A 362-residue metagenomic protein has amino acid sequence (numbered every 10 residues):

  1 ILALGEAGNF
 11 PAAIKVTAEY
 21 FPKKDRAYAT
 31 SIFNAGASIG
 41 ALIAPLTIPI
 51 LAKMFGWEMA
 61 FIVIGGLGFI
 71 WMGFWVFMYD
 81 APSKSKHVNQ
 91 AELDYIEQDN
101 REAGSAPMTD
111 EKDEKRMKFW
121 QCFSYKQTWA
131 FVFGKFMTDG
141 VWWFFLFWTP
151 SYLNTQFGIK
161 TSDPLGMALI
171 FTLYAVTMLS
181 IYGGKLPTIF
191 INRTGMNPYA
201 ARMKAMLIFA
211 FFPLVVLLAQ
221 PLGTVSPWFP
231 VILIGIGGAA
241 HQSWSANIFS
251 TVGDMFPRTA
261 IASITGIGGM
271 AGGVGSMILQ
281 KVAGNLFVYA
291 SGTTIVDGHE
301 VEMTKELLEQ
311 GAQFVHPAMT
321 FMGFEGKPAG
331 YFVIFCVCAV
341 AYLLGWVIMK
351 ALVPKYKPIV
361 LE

Functional and structural regions predicted by a protein language model:
I1-S38: Cytoplasmic helix-loop-helix junction between adjacent transmembrane helices in 12-TM secondary transporters
A27-K53, L173-I181, G269-Q280: Glycine-rich segments within core transmembrane alpha-helices of 12-TM secondary carriers
F33-K86: Helix-loop-helix hairpin linking two adjacent transmembrane segments in secondary transporters
T47-F55, L153-N154, L186-P187, I191 (+2 more regions): Interfacial helix-cap and linker-helix signal at transmembrane-aqueous boundaries of multi-pass secondary transporters
K53-G66, D163, A201-K204, N285-V340: A membrane-interface helix-boundary motif in multi-pass transporters
W71-Y79, V216-L222, G323, K327 (+1 more regions): Multi-pass alpha-helical transporter architecture, strongest for 12-TM Major Facilitator/SLC carriers used
C122-K185, H241-S245, F249, S276-G284: Extracytoplasmic gate region of multi-pass secondary transporters
Y199-N247: C-terminal transmembrane helical hairpin of 12-TM major facilitator-type secondary transporters
